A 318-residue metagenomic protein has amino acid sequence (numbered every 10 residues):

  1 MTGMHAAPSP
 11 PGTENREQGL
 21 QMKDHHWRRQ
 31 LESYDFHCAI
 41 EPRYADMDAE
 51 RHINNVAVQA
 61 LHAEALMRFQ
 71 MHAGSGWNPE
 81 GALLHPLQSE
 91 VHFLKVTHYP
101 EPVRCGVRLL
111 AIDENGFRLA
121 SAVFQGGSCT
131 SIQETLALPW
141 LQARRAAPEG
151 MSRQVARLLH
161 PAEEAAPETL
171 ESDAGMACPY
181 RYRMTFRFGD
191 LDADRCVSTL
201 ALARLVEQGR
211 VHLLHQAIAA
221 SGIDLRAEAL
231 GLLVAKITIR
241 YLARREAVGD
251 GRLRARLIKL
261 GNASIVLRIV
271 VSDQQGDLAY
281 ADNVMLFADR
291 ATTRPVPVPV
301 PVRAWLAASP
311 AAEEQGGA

Functional and structural regions predicted by a protein language model:
M1-G3, Q21: Residue-level detector of intrinsically disordered terminal segments
G19, K23-W27, E32-C38, H92-P102 (+4 more regions): HotDog/MaoC-like acyl-thioester-processing domains
G19-R68, H72, E163-S221: Catalytic strand-loop segment that frames the active site of acyl-thioester-processing enzymes
G74-P86, E90-T97: An N-terminal domain-cap segment
G189-L286, R290: Structured core of small recognition/catalytic domains
